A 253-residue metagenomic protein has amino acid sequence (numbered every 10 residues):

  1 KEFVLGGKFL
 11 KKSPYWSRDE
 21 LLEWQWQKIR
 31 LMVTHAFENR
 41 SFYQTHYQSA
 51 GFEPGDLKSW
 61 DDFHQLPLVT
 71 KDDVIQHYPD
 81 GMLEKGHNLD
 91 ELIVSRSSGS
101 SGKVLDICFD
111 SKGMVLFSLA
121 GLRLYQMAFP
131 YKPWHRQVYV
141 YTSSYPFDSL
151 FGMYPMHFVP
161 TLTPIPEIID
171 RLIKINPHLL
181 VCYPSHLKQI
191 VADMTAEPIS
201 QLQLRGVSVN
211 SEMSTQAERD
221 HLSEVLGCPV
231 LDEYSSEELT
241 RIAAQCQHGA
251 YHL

Functional and structural regions predicted by a protein language model:
K1-E20, Q27, M32-T34, S41 (+1 more regions): Active-site glycine/GP-rich loop and adjacent strand/helix microenvironment that borders small-molecule binding pockets
K1-R96, G102-S118, R123-M127, S143 (+3 more regions): Nucleotide 5′-phosphate-binding alpha/beta core
D62, I93, L105, H135-R136 (+4 more regions): A generic secondary-structure signal marking the coil-to-beta-strand transition
L66-V69, F147, R241-A244: Short, solvent-exposed polar/charged micro-motifs at secondary-structure junctions
I107-F109, S149-F151, A192: A short secondary-structure junction signal
C108-S111, Y141, Y183-P184, Y234: Glycine-rich, histidine-containing beta strand-loop boundary motifs that form or position
L122-T161: Conserved AMP-binding loop of ANL adenylate-forming enzymes
